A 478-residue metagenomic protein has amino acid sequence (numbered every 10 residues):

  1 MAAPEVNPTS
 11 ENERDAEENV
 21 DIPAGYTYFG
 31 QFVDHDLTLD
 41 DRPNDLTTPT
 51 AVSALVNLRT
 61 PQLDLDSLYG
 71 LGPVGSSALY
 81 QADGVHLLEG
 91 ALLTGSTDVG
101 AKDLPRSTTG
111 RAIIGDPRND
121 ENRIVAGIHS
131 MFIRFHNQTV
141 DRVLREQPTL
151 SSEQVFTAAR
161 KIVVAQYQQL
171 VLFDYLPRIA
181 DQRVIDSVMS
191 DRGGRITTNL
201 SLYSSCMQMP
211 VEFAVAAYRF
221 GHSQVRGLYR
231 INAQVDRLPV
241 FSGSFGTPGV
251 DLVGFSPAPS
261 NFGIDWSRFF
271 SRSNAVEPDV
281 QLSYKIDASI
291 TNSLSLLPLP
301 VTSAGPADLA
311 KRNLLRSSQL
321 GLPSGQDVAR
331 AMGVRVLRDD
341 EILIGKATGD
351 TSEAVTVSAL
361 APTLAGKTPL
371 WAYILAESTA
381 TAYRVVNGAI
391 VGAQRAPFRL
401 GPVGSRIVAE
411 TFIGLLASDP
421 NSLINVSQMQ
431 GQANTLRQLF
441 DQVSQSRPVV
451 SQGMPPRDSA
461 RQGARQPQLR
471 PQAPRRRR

Functional and structural regions predicted by a protein language model:
M1-R118, N122-R123, D141-R478: Terminal regions of secretory-pathway proteins
I133-D141: Active-site nucleophile-adjacent alpha helix/oxyanion-hole segment immediately C-terminal to the catalytic cysteine
